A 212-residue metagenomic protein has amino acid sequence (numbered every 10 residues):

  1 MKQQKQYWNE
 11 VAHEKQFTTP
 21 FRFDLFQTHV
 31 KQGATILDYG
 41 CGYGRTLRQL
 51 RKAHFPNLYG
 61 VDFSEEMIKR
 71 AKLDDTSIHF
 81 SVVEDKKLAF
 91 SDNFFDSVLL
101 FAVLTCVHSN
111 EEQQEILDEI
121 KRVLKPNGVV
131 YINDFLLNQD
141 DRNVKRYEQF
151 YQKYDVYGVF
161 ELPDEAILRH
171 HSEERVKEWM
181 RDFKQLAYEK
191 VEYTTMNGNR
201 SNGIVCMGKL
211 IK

Functional and structural regions predicted by a protein language model:
M1-G33, Y39-K87, Y131-K212: Class I (Rossmann-like) S-adenosyl-L-methionine-dependent methyltransferase catalytic domain, capturing the SAM-binding
I36-Y39, F95-V98, I120, V130: Hydrophobic packing within well-folded, soluble alpha/beta domains
E65, N110-Q114: Non-membrane alpha-helical structural segments and their capping/turn regions in soluble enzymes
K86-V98: A short acidic, Gly/Pro-enriched loop at the edge of an enzyme's catalytic core that lines a small-molecule cofactor
S97-E111: A short SAM/SAH-binding and catalytic strip from SAM-dependent methyltransferases
L104, I116, L136: Flexible, active-site-proximal loop/turn residues at the rims of small-molecule/cofactor binding pockets and catalytic
Q114-P126: A short glycine-rich, Lys/Arg-flanked "PGG" loop and its adjoining helix->strand segment in the class I
